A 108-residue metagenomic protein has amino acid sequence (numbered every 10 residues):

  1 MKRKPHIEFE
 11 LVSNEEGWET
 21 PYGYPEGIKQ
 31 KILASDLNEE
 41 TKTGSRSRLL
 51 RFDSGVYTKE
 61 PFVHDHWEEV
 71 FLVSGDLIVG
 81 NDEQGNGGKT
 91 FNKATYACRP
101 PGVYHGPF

Functional and structural regions predicted by a protein language model:
M1-G44: A short, N-terminal "cap"/entry segment at the start of jelly-roll beta-barrel domains of the cupin/DSBH fold
K29, R46, H66-E68: Residues that flank catalytic or metal-binding motifs in active/ligand-binding sites
I32, S47-L49, F71: Ordered hydrophobic segments in well-structured contexts
A34, D53, V73, P100: Residue-level detector of conserved, well-ordered beta-strand and adjacent loop positions that form binding/recognition
K42-S45, V63-D65, T90: Short glycine/proline-enriched turns and hinge-like loops at secondary-structure junctions
F52, V79-P107: Short acidic-glycine-tyrosine-enriched beta hairpin
S54-E83: Glycine- and acidic-residue-biased ligand/ion/polar-headgroup-sensing regions
